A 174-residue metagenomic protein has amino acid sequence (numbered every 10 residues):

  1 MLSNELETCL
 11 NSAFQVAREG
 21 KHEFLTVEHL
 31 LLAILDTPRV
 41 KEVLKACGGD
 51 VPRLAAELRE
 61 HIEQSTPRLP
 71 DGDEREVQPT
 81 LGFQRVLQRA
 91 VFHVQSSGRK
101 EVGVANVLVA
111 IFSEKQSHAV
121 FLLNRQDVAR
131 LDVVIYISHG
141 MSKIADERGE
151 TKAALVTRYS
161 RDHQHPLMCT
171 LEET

Functional and structural regions predicted by a protein language model:
M1-T174: Histone-fold recognition with a strong bias for associated Lys/Arg-rich disordered tails
